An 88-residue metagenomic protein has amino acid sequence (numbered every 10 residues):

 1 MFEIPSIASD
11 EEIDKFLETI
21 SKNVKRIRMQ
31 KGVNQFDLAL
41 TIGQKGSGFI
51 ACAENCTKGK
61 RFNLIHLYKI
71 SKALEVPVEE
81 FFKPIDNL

Functional and structural regions predicted by a protein language model:
F2-Q30: A short, Lys/Arg-rich alpha-helix, primarily the initiator
N23, N34, N63-H66, P77: Residues that mark the N-terminal boundary/hinge immediately upstream of a DNA-recognition element
V24, Q35-A39, F49-A53, F81: Conserved hydrophobic/aromatic packing and binding residues within compact polymer-binding modules
R28, A39-L40, S71: The alpha-helix within a helix-turn-helix
G32, T57-K72: Short, basic-rich loop-to-helix N-cap that marks the start of a DNA-contacting helix
G43-K60: Recognition helix of helix-turn-helix/homeodomain-like DNA-binding domains that insert into the DNA major groove
A53-E54, H66, F82-I85: DNA major-groove recognition helix of helix-turn-helix
L74-L88: Short C-terminal boundary/hinge segments that cap the last helix of small helical domains
